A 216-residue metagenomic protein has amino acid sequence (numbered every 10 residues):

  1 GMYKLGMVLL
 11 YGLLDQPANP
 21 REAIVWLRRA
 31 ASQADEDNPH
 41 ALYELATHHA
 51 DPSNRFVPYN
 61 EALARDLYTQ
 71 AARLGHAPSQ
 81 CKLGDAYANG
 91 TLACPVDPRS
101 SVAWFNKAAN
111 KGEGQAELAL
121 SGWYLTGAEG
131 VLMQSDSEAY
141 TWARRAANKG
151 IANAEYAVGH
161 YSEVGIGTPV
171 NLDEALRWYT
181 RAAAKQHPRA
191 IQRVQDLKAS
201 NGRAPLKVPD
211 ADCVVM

Functional and structural regions predicted by a protein language model:
G1-M2, L9-L13, Q33-N38, L42 (+11 more regions): Short helix-capping/linker turns of helical repeat alpha-solenoids
M2-L9, W26, L42-L45, H49 (+7 more regions): TPR/Sel1-like alpha-solenoid repeat signature
G6-Q16, A46-V57, G84-P95, S121-L132 (+3 more regions): Short coil/turn linking the two alpha-helices of tandem helical-hairpin repeats
P17-W26, F56-L67, A93-W104, V131-W142 (+1 more regions): Structural signature of tandem alpha-helical TPR/SEL1-like repeats, specifically the intra-repeat loop/turn
W26, A30, P169-P188, Q195-A199: TPR/TPR-like (Sel1-like) alpha-helical repeat modules
K185, A190-M216: Terminal, low-structured helical/coil segments at or just beyond the last alpha-helical repeat
